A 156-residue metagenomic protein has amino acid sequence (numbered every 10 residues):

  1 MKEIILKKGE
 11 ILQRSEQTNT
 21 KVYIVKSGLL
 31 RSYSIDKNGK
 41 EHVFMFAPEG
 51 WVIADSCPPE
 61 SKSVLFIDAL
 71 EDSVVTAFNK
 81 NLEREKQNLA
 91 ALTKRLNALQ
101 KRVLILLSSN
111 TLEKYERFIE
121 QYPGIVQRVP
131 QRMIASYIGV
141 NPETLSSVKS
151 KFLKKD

Functional and structural regions predicted by a protein language model:
M1-Y23: Regulatory nucleotide-sensing modules
K7, K26-S27, P48, E71: A cytosolic small-molecule/anion-sensing beta-strand core signal
I11-Q17, S34-I35, F44-M45, D55-P58 (+2 more regions): Short histidine-centered beta-strand/loop micro-motifs that create catalytic or ligand/metal-coordination sites
T20-Y33, N38, E49-G50: Glycine- and acidic-residue-biased ligand/ion/polar-headgroup-sensing regions
N38, K101-K114: Short, Lys/Arg-enriched anionic-surface-contact patches
E41-K94: Cyclic-nucleotide recognition modules
E116-D156: Phosphate-/nucleic-acid-contacting segments
